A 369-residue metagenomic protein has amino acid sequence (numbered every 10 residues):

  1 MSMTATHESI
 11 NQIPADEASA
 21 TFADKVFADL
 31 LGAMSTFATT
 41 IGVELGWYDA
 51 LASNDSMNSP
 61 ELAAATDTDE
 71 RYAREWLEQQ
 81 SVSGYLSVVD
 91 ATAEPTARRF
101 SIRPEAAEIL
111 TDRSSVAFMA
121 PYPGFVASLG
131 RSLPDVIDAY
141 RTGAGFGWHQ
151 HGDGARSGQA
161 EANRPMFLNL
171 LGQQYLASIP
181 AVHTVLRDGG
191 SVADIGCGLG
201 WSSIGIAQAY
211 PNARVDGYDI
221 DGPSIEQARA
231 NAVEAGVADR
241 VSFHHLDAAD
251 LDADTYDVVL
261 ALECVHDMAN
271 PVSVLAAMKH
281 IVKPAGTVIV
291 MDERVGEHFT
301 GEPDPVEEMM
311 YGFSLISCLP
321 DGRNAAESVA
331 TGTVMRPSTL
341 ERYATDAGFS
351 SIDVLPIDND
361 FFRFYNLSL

Functional and structural regions predicted by a protein language model:
I13, K25-M34, A38-L45, D49-A50 (+1 more regions): Conserved Class I S-adenosyl-L-methionine-dependent methyltransferase catalytic core
S191-A193, S203-A249: Class I SAM-dependent methyltransferase SAM/SAH-binding core
G196-G200: Class I SAM-dependent methyltransferase "Motif I" SAM/SAH-binding loop
A249-V259: A short acidic, Gly/Pro-enriched loop at the edge of an enzyme's catalytic core that lines a small-molecule cofactor
D257-P271: A short SAM/SAH-binding and catalytic strip from SAM-dependent methyltransferases
V272-P284: A short glycine-rich, Lys/Arg-flanked "PGG" loop and its adjoining helix->strand segment in the class I
M291-D346, D353: C-terminal alpha-helical "lid/dimerization" subdomain adjacent to the S-adenosyl-L-methionine
A347-L369: Core SAM-dependent methyltransferase catalytic element
